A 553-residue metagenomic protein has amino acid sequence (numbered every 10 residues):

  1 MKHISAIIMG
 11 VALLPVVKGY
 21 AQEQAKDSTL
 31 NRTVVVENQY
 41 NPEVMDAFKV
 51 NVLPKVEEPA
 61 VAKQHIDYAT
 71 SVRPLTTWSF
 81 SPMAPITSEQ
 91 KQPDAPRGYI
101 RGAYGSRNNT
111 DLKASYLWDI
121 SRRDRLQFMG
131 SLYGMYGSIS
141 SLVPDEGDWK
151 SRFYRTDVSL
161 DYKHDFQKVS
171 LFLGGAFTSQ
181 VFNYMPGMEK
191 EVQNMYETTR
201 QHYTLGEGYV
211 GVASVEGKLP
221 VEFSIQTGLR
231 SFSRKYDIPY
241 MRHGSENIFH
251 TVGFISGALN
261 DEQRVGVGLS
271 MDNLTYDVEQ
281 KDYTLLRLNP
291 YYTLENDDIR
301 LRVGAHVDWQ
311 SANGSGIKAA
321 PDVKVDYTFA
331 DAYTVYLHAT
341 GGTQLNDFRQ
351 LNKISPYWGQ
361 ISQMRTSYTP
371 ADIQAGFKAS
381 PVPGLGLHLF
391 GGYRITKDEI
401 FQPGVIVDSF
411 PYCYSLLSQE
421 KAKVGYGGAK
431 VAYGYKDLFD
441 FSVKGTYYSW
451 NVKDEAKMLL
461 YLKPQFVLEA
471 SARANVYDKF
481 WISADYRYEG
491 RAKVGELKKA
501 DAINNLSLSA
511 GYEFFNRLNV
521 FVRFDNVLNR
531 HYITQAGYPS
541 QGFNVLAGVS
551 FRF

Functional and structural regions predicted by a protein language model:
G19-Q90: N-terminal periplasmic/intermembrane-space "pro-region" immediately following the signal or transit peptide
F80-P82, K91-I100, Y104-L142, S151-V158: Outer-membrane beta-barrel translocator/receptor signature
D94, Y104-N108, E146-Y154, T198-T204 (+9 more regions): Short sequence motifs at beta-strands and strand-loop junctions characteristic of Gram-negative outer-membrane
A95, R300, D308, G316-A320 (+1 more regions): Exposed, low-structure sequence patches enriched in small/polar residues
G102-Y104, G130-G134, L173-V181, I225-S231 (+7 more regions): Transmembrane beta-barrel strands of outer-membrane/channel proteins
A114, V158-L160, G208-V212, F249-G253 (+7 more regions): Membrane-embedded beta-strands of outer-membrane beta-barrel proteins, especially the hydrophobic/small aromatic
W118-S140, N260-Q310, D437-L438, S442-K444 (+1 more regions): Surface-exposed extracellular loop regions of Gram-negative outer-membrane beta-barrel proteins
M135-D161, F172-L219, G228-I248: Flexible loop and strand-edge segments within Gram-negative outer membrane beta-barrel domains
